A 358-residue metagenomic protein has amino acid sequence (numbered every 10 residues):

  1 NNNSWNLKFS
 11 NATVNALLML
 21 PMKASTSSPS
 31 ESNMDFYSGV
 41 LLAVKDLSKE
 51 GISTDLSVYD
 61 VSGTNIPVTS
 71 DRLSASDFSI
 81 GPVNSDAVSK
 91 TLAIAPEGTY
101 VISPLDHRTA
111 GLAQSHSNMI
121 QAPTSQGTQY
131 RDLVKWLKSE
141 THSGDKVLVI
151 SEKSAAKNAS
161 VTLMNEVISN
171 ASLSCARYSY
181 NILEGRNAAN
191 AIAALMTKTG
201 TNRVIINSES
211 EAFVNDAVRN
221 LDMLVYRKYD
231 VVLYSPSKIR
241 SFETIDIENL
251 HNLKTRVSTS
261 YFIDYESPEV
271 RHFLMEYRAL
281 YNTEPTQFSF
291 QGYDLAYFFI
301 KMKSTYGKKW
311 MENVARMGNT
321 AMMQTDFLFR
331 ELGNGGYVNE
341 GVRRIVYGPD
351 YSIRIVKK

Functional and structural regions predicted by a protein language model:
N1-K358: Extracytosolic ligand-binding ectodomains
